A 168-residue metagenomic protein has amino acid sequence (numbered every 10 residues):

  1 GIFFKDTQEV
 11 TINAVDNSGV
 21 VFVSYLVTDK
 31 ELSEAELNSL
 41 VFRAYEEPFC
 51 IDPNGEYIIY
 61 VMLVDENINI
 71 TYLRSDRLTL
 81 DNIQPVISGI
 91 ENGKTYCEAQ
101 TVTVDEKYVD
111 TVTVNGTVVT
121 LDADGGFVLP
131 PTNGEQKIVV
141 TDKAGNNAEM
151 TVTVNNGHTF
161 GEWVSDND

Functional and structural regions predicted by a protein language model:
G1-N167: Low-complexity, disordered linker/stalk regions enriched in Pro/Thr/Ser/Gly
